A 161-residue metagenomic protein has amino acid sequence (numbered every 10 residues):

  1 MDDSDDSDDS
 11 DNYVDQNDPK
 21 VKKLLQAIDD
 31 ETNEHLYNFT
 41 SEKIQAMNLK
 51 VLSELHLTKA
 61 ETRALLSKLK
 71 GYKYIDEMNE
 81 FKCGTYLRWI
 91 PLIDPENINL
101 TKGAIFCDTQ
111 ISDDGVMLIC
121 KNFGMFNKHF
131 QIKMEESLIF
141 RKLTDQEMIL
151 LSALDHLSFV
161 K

Functional and structural regions predicted by a protein language model:
D3, N12-K22, Q26-D30, G124-K161: Intrinsically disordered, low-complexity, charged/polar segments
D5-E54: Extended boundary segments
M47-C83: Mixed-charge, Lys/Arg-rich low-complexity intrinsically disordered regions
T85, D94-D114: Short beta-strand-centered aromatic/proline hotspots
C107-N127: Basic/aromatic-rich interaction segments and small domains that mediate binding to polyanionic partners
